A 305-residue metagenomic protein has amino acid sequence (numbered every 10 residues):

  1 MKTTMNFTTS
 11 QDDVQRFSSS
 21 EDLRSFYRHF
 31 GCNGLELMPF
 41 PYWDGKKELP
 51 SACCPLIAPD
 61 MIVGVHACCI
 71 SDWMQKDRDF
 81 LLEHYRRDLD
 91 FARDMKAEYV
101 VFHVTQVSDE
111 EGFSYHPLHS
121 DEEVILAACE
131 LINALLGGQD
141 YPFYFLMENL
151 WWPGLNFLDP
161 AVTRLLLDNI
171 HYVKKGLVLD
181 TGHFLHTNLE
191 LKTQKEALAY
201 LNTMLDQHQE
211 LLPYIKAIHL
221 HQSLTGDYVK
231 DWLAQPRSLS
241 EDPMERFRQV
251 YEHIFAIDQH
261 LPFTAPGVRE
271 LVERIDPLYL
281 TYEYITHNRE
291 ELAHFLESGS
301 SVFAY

Functional and structural regions predicted by a protein language model:
M1, L82, R86, K96 (+2 more regions): Histidine-acidic metal/acid-base catalytic patches
M1-D12, N33-L37, M61-A67, V100-F102 (+4 more regions): Hydrophobic faces of well-ordered beta-strands that scaffold small-molecule active sites in alpha/beta enzyme cores
M1-R87, A304-Y305: N-terminal pre-domain/capping segments
T9-Q11, P39-W43, A67-S71, Q106-S108 (+4 more regions): Active-site-proximal loop/turn and secondary-structure-junction residues that shape catalytic pockets, frequently
D13-F17, M74-D79, E110-H119, L155 (+2 more regions): Short, flexible/disordered intra-domain loops and linkers
Q15-R24, K46-C53, I125, P153-Y172 (+2 more regions): Distinct, well-ordered alpha-helical segments
C53-C68, I125-D140, N169-I170, H208 (+1 more regions): Alpha-helix-loop-beta-strand connector modules within alpha/beta enzyme cores
R78-G176: Active-site acidic/histidine proton-transfer and metal-coordination neighborhood in alpha/beta enzyme cores
